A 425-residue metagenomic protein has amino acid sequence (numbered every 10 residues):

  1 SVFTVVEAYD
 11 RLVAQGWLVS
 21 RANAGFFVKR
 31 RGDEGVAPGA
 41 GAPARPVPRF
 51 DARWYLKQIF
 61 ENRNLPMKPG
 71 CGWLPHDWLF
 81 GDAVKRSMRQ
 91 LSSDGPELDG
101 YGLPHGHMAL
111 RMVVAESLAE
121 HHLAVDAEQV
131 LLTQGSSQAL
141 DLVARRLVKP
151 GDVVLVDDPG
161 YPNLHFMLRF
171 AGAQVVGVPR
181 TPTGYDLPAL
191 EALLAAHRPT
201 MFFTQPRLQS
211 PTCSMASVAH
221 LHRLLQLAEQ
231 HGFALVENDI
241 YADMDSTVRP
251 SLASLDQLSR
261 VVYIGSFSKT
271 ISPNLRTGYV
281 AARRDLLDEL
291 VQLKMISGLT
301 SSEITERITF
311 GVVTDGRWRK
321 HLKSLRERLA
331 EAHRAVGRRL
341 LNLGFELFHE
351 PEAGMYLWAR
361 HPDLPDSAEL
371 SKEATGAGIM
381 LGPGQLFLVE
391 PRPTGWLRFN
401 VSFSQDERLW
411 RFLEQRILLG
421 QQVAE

Functional and structural regions predicted by a protein language model:
S1, A282, W358-L364, L381-L419: Conserved PLP-binding active-site segment of the aspartate aminotransferase-like
S1-R89, M295-S301, E331, A335 (+5 more regions): N-terminal basic, amphipathic alpha-helical segments
V84, Q257-E327: Conserved core segment of the aminotransferase class I/II
L91-H231, D243-L258, L418-A424: Conserved core of the PLP fold type I
V153, Q174, A234, E346 (+1 more regions): Residue-level detector of anion-binding/catalytic polar loops
V156, G177, L235-E237, T309 (+1 more regions): Hydrophobic residues in well-ordered beta-strands that form the structural core
E327-G337, L347-R360: Conserved glycine-rich beta-strand-loop-beta hairpin in the small C-terminal domain of fold type I
